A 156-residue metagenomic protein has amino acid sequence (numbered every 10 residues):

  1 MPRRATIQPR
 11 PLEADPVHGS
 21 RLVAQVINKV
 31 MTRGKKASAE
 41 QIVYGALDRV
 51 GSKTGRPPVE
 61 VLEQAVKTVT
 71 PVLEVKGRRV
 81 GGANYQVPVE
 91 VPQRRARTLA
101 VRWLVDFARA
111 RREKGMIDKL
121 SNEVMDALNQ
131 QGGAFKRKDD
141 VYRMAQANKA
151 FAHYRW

Functional and structural regions predicted by a protein language model:
M1-R33, A37-E40, Y44-W156: Strongly charged
